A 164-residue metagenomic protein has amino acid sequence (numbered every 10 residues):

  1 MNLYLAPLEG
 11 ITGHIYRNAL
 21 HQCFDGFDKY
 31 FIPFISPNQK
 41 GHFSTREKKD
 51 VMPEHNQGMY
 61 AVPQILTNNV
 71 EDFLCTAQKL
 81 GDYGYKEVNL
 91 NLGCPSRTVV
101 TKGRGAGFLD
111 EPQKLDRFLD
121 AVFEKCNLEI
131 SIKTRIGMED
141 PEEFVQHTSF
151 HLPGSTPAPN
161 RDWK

Functional and structural regions predicted by a protein language model:
M1-N2, N38-Y60, C94, V100-K102 (+2 more regions): N-terminal small/glycine-rich loop or linker at the start of catalytic domains across soluble metabolic enzymes
L3-A6, Y30-I32, A61-I65, V88-L90 (+1 more regions): Hydrophobic faces of well-ordered beta-strands that scaffold small-molecule active sites in alpha/beta enzyme cores
L5-L8, F31-I32, S96, G105-A106: Generic secondary-structure boundary/loop-capping signal
L8-D82: Glycine-rich, positively charged N-terminal anion/phosphate-binding segment
H14, R97, L109: Short, electropositive, low-hydrophobicity segments enriched in small/polar residues
A19-D25, L74-V88, L92-R104, Q113-K164: Alpha/beta enzyme core
R46-V51, A106-F108, T148-S149: Short, hinge-like loop/turn segments at secondary-structure boundaries
